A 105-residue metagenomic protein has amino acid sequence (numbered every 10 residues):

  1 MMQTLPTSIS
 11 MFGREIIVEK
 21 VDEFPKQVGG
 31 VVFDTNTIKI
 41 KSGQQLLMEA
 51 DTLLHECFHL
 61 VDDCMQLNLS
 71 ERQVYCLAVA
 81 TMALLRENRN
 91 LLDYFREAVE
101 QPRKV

Functional and structural regions predicted by a protein language model:
M1-M48, C64-V105: Metalloprotease/metallohydrolase-associated module, dominated by Zn2+-dependent proteases
D51-D63: Active-site recognition of the HExxH zinc-binding catalytic motif
